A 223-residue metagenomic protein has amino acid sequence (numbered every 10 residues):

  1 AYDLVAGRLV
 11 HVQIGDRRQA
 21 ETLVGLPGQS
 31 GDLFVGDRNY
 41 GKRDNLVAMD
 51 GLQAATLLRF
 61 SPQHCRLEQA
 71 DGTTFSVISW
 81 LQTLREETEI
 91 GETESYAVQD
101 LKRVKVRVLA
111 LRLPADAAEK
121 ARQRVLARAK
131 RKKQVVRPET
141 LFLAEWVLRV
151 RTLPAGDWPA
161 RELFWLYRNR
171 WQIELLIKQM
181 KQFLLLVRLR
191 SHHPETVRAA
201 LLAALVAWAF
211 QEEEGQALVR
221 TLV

Functional and structural regions predicted by a protein language model:
A1-V223: Single, function-defining residue in the core of a domain
